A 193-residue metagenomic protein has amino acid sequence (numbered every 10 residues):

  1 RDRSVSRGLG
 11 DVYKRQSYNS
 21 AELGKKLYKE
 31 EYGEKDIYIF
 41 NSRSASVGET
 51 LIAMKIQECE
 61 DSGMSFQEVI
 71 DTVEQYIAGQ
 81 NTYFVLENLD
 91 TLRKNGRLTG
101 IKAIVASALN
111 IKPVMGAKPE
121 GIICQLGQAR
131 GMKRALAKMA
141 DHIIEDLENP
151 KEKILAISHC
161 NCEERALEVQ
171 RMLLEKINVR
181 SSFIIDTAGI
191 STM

Functional and structural regions predicted by a protein language model:
D2-Y13: Single conserved hydrophobic/aromatic residue that forms the stacking wall/gate of nucleotide- or nucleobase-binding
R7-G8, Y38-F40: Hydrophobic/aromatic beta-strand patches that form the interior of the parallel beta-sheet core in alpha/beta enzyme
S17-L27, Y32-Y38, S44-M54, E58-T192: Mixed-charge interfacial surface used for oligomerization/domain docking and macromolecular partner engagement
